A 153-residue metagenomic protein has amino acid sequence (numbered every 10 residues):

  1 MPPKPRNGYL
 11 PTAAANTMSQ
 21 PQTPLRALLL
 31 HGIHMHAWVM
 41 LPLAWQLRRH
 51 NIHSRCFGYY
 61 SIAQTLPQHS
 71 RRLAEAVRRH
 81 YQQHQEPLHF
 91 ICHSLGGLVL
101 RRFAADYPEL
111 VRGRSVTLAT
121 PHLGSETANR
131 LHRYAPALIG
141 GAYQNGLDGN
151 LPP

Functional and structural regions predicted by a protein language model:
M1-L25, L41, W45-I52: Alpha/beta-hydrolase fold catalytic core
A27-W38, R48-Y60, Q64-P153: Serine-dependent carboxylesterase/thioesterase catalytic core of lipase-like alpha/beta-hydrolase/SGNH enzymes
